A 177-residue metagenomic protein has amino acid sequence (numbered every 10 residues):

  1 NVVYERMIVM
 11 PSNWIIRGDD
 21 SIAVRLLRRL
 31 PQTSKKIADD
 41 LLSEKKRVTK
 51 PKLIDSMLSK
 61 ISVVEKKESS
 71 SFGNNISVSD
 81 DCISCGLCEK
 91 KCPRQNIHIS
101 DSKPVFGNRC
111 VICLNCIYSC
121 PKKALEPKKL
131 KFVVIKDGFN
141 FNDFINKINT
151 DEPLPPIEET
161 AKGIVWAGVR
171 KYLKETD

Functional and structural regions predicted by a protein language model:
N1, N13, N74-N75, N96 (+4 more regions): Detector for Asparagine
N1-E65, V134-I135, I145-T176: FMN-binding flavodoxin-like domain, especially the glycine-rich phosphate-binding loop
G18-L26, N96, N115, A124 (+3 more regions): Generic alpha-helical propensity signal that fires on short helical segments and nearby coil/disordered stretches
S56-R94: A mid-sequence, solvent-exposed acidic-amphipathic segment
V78, L87-V105, V111, N115-V133: Iron-sulfur cluster-binding cysteine motifs and their immediate structural context in ferredoxin-like electron-transfer
G107-C113, E126-P155: Accessory, usually C-terminal, subdomains that scaffold auxiliary metal cofactors
